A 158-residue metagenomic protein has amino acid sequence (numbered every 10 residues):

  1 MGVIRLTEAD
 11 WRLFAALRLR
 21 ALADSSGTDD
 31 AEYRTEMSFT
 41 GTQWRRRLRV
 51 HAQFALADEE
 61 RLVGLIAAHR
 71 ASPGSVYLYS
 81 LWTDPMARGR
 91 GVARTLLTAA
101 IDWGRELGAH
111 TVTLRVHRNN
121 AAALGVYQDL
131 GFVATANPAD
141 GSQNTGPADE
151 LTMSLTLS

Functional and structural regions predicted by a protein language model:
M1-V3: Extreme N-terminal starter segment of soluble prokaryotic enzymes
R5-M86, L97-A99, W103, T135-P138 (+1 more regions): Acetyl-CoA-dependent GNAT
A21, S72, R94, Y127-G131 (+1 more regions): Hydrophobic alpha-helical segments
T83, G89-D102, E106, L124-D129: Conserved acetyl-CoA-binding loop-helix of GNAT-fold acetyltransferases
H110-T113, H117-L124, D129-S158: C-terminal "cap" of GNAT-fold acetyltransferases
